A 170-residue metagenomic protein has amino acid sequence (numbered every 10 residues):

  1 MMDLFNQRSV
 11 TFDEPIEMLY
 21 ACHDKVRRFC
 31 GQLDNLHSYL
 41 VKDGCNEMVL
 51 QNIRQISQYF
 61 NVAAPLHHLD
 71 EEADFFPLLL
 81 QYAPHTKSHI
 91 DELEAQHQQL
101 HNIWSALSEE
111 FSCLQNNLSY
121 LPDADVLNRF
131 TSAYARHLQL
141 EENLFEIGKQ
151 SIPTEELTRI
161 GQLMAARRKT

Functional and structural regions predicted by a protein language model:
M1-T170: Small-residue-biased structural context
